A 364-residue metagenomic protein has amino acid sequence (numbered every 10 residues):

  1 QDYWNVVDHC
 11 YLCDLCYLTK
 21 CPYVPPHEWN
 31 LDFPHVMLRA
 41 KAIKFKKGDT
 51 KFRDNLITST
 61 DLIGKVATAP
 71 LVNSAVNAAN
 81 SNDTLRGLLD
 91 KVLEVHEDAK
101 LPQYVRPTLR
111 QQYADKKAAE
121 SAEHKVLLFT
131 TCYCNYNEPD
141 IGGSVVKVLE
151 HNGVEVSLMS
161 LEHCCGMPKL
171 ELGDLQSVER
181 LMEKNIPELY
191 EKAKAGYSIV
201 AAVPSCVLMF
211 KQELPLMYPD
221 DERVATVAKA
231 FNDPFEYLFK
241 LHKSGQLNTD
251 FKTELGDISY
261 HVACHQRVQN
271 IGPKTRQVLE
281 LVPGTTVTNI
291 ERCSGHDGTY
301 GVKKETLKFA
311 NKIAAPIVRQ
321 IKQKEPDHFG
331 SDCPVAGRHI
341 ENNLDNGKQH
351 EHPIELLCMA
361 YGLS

Functional and structural regions predicted by a protein language model:
Q1-L12, V24-E28: Ferredoxin-like iron-sulfur electron-transfer modules
V6-Y17, L161, I290: Short metal-coordination and nucleic-acid-contact micro-motifs, chiefly zinc-binding Cys/His arrays
D14, P22-P25, K41, H265: Cys/His-coordinated zinc-binding microdomains
L15-L18, K125-L127: Glycine-rich, often proline-containing surface loops adjacent to acidic residues and nearby aromatics that form
K20, P26-N30, P34: Transmembrane-helix bundle segments that line or gate the permeation/cavity pathway in multi-pass membrane proteins
K20-C21, I340: Cysteine-centered loop/knuckle micro-motif
L31-S364: Iron-sulfur cluster-binding electron-transfer modules in prokaryotic oxidoreductases
